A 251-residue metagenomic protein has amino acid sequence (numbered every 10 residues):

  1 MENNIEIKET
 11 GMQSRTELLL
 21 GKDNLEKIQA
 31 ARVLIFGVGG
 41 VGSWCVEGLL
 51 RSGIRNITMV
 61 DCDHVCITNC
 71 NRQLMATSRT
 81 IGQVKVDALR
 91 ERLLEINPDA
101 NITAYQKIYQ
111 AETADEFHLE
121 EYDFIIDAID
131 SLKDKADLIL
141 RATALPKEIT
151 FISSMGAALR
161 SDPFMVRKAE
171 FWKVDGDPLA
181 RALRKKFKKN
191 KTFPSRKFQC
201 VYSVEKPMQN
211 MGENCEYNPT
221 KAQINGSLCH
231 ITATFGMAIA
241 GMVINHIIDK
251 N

Functional and structural regions predicted by a protein language model:
M1-L34, I67: N-terminal charged helix/coil linker that caps or initiates catalytic domains
E2-K8, E120-F124, I129-D137, F151 (+2 more regions): Glycine-rich phosphate/adenylate-binding loop
I35-G37, V60: Conserved N-terminal Rossmann-fold NAD(P)-binding element of oxidoreductases
V41-G42: Hydrophobic/small residue at the entry helix of a nucleotide-binding pocket
R51-N56, K147-E148: Conserved S-adenosyl-L-methionine
I54, M59-N97: Glycine-rich phosphate-binding loop and adjoining beta1-alpha1-beta2 segment of Rossmann-like nucleotide-binding folds
Q106-A114: Conserved SAM/SAH-binding loop
